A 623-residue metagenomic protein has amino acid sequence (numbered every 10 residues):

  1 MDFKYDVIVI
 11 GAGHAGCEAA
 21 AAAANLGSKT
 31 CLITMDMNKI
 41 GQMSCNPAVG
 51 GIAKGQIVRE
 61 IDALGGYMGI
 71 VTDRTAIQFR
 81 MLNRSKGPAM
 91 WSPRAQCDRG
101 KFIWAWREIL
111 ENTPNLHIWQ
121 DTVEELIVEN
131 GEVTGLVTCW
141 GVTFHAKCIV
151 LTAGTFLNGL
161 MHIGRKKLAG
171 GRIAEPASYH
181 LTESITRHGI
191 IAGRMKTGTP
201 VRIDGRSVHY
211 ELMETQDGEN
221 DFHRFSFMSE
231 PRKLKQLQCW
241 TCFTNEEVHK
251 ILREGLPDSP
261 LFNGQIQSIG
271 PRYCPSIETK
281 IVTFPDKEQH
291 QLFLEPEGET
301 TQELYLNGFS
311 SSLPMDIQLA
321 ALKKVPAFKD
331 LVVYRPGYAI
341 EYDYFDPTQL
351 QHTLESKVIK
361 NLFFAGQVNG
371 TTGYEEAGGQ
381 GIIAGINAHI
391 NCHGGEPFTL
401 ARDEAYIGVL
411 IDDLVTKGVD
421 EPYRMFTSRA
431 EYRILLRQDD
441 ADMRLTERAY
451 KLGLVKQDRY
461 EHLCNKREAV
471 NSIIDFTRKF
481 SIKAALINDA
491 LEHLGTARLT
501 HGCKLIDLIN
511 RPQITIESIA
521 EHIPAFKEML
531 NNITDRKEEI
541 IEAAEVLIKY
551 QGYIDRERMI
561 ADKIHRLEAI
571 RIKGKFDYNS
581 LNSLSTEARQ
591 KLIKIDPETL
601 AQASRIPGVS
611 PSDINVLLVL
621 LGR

Functional and structural regions predicted by a protein language model:
D2-A15: Beta1/beta-strand and adjacent pyrophosphate-binding region of the FAD-binding site in flavoprotein oxidoreductases
K4, A21-E125, W140, T152-R172 (+4 more regions): Conserved N-terminal/central alpha/beta ligand/cofactor-binding core
I10, T143-G154: Short hydrophobic core segments
N38, K54, E183-L319, T416-D489 (+2 more regions): An anion/pyrophosphate-binding glycine-rich loop and adjacent beta-alpha core in soluble alpha-beta enzymes
I127-T143: Conserved beta-strand-loop-beta-strand element in the redox core of flavoprotein oxidoreductases
Y305-T371, T399-D412, K537-K591, D596: A glycine-rich dinucleotide-binding beta-alpha-beta segment and adjacent secondary-structure elements that constitute
A377-F398: Internal hydrophobic alpha-helix adjacent to the cofactor/substrate pocket in enzyme cavities
R429, T446-N615, V619-R623: Extended, charge-enriched "interface" segments that sit outside catalytic cores
